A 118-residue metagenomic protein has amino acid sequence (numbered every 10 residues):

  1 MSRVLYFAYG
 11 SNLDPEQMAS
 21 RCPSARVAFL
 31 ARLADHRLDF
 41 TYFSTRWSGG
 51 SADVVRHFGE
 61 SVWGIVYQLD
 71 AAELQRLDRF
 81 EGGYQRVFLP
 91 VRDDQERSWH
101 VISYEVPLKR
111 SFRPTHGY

Functional and structural regions predicted by a protein language model:
M1-Y118: Glycine-aromatic micro-motifs
